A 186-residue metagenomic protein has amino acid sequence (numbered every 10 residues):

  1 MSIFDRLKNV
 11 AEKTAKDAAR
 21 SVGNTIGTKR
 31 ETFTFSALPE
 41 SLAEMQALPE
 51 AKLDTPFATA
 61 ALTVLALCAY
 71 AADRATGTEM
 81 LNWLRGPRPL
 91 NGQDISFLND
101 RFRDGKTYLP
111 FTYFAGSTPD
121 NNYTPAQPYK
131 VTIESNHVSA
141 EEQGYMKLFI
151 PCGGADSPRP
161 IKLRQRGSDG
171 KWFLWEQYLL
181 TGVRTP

Functional and structural regions predicted by a protein language model:
S2-T32: Glycine- and small hydrophobic-rich membrane-insertion segments that are intrinsically disordered in solution
F4-E12, A72, Q127, S139: Large, modular interaction/toxin scaffolds in secreted and membrane-associated proteins
N24-A115: Core segments of small alpha/beta cavity-forming domains
T78, N91, N121-N122, V131 (+1 more regions): Amphipathic alpha-helical interaction segments
S96-G153: Surface-exposed, charged secondary-structure patches
P151-P186: Short beta-strand edge/turn micro-motifs at domain boundaries
